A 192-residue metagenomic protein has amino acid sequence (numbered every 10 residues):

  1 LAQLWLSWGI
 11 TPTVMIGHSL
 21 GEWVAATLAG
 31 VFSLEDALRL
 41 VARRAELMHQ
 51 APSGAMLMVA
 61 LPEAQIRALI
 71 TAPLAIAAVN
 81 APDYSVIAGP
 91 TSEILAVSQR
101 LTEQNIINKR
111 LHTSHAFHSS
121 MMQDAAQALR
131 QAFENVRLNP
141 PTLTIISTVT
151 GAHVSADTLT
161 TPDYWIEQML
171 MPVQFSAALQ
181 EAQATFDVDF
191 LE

Functional and structural regions predicted by a protein language model:
L1-T71, A77-N80, I106-A116, Q123 (+2 more regions): FabD-like malonyl-/acyl-CoA
R39-R43, A96, R100, A128: A non-catalytic, amphipathic alpha-helix used as a structural packing/dimerization or gating element in enzyme scaffolds
M58, T102, I106-F190: Acyltransferase
E63, G89-I94: Helix N-cap motif at beta-to-alpha junctions
Q65-A68, A96, E134: Adenylate-forming
I70, I94-Q104: Short amphipathic alpha-helices in soluble, non-transmembrane regions that often serve as interface/regulatory elements
D83-G89: A generic structural motif
